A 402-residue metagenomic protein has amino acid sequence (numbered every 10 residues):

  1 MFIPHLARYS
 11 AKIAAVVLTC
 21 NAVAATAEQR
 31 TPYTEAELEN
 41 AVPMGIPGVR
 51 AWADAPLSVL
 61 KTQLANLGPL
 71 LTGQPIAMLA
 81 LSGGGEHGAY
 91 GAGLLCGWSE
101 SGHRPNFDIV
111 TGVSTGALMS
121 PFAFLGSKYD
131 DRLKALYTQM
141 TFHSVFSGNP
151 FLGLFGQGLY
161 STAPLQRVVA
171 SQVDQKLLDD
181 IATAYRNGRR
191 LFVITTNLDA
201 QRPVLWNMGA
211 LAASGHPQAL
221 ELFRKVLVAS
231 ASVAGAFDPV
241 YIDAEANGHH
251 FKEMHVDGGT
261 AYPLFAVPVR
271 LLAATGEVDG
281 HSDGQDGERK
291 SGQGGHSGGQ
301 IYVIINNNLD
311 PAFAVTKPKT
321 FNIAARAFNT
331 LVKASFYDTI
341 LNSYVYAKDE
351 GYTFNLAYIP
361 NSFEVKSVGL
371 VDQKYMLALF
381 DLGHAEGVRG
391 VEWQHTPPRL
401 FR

Functional and structural regions predicted by a protein language model:
F2-I13: Bacterial N-terminal signal peptides that target proteins for export
T19-A22: N-terminal signal peptide c-region/cleavage motif recognized by signal peptidases
A25-I109, F124-R402: Patatin-like phospholipase
S114-T115: Active-site loop->helix "elbow" adjoining a glycine-rich segment at hydrolase catalytic centers
M119-F122: Hydrolases whose catalytic domains are alpha/beta-hydrolase-1, hotdog thioesterase, or metallo-beta-lactamase-like
